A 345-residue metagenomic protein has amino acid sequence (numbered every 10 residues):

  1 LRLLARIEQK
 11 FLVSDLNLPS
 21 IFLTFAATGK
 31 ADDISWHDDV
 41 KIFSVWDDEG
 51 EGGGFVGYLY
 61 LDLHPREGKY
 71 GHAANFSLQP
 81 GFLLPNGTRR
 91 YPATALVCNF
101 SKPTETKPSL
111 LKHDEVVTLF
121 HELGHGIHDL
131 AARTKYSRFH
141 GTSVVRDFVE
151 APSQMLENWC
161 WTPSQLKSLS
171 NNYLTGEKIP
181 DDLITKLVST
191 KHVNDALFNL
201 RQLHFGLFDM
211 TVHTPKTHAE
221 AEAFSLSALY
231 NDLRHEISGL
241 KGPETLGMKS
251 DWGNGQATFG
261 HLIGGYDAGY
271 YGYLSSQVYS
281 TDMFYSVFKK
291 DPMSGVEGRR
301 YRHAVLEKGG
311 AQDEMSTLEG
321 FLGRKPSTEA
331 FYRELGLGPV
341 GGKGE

Functional and structural regions predicted by a protein language model:
R2-L4, E8-V13, N17-H37, V56-Y58 (+6 more regions): C-terminal, non-catalytic "cap/extension" segments appended to globular domains
D33-T118, P243-W252: Active-site-adjacent "gating/activation" loops or surface patches in catalytic cores
I42-F43, Q154-L156: Charged, often glycine-rich, active-site loop that binds/positions anionic groups
T104-P108, F139, T217: A generic structural signal for short coil/turn motifs at secondary-structure boundaries
